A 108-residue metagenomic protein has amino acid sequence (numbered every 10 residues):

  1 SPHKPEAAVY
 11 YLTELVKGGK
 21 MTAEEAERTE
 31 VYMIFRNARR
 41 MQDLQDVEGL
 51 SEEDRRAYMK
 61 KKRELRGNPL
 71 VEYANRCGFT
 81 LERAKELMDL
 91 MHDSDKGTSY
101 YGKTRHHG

Functional and structural regions predicted by a protein language model:
S1-G108: Mature extracytoplasmic/periplasmic regions of secreted or cell-envelope proteins, especially long low-complexity
